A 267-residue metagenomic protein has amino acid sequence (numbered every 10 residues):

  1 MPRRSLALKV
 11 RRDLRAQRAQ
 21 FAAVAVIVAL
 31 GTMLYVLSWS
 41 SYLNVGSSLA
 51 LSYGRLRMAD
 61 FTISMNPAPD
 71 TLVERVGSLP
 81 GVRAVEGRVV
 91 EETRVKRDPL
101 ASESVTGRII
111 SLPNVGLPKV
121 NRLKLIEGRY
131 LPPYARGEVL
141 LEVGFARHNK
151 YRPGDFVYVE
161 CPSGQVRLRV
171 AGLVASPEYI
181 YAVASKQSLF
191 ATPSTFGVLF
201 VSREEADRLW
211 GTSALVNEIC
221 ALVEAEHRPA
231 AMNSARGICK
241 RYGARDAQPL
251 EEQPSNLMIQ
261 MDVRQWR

Functional and structural regions predicted by a protein language model:
R3-R267: Membrane transport/envelope proteins' first extracytoplasmic loop
